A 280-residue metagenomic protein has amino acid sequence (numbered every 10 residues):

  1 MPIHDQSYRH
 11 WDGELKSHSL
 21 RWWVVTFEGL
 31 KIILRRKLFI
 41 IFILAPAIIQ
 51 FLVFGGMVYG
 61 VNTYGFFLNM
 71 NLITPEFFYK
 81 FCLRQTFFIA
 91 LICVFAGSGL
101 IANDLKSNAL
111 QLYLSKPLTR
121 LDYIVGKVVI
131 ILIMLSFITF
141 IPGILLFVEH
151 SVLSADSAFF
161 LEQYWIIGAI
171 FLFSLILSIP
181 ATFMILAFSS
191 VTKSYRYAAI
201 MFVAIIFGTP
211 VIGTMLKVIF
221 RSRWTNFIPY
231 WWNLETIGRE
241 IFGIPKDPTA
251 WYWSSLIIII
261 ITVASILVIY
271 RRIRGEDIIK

Functional and structural regions predicted by a protein language model:
I3, H10-G13, G55, N71-T86 (+3 more regions): Secretory targeting signals
H4-V24: Short, membrane-interfacial amphipathic segments enriched in basic
H18-L20, F27-A45: Membrane-interface helix starts
K37-G60, F87-C93, M201-P210, V263: Hydrophobic alpha-helical transmembrane segments of multi-pass membrane transport/permease proteins
G56-T74, V191, R196-I279: Terminal transmembrane helical anchor/hairpin motif
K80-N103: Long, hydrophobic alpha-helical segments
C93-G97, L110, L145, M184 (+2 more regions): Hydrophobic/aromatic residues in alpha-helical transmembrane segments
L100-L132: Helix-loop-helix units of permease transmembrane domains in multi-pass membrane transporters, especially ABC
